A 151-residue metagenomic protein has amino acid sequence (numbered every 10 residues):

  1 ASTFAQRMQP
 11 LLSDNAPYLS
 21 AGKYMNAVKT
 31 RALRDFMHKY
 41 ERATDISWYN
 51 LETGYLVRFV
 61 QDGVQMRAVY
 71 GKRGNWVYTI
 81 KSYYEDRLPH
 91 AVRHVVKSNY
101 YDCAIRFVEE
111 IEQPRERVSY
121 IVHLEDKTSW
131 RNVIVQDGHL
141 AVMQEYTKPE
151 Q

Functional and structural regions predicted by a protein language model:
S2-H38, M143-Q151: Sec-dependent signal peptide cleavage junction
M8, L19-S20, T53, A104-R106: General marker for long, soluble alpha-helical cores
L33-M37, V57, V96: Short, structured motif recognition centered on aromatic/hydrophobic residues
K39-A43, Y100: Sec/Tat-exported extracytoplasmic proteins
T44-Q61, F107-H123: A cross-family detector of function-defining hotspots
T53-S82, H123-P149: Amphipathic N-proximal alpha-helical interface segments
K72-F107: Long, charged/polar, surface-exposed segments that mediate recognition or autoinhibition
N99-Q113, R117-Y120, V133-M143, T147-Q151: Flexible "stalk/tail and boundary" regions
